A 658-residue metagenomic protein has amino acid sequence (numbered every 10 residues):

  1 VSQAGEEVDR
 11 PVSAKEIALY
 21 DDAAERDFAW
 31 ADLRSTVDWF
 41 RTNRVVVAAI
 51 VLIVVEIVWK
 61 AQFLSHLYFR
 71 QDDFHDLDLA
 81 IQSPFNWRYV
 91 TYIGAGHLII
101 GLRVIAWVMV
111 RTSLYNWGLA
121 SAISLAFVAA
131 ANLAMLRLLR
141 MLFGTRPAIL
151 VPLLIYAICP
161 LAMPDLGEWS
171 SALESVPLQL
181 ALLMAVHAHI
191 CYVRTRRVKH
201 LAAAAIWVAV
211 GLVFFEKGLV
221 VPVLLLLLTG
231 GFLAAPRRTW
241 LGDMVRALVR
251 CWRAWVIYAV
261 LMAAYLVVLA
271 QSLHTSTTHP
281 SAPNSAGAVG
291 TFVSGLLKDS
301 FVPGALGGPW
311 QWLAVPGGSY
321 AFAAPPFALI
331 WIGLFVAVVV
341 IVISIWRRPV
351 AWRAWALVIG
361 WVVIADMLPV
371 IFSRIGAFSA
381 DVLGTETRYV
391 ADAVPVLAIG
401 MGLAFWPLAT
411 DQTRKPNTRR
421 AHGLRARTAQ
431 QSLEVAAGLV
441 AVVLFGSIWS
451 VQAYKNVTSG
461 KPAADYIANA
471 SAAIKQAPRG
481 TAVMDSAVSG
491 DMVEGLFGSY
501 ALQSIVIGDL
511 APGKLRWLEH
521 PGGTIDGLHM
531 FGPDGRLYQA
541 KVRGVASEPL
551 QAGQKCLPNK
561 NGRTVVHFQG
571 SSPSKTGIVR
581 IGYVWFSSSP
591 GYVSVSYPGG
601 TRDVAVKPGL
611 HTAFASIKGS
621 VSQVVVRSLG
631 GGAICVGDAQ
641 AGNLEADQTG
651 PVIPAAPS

Functional and structural regions predicted by a protein language model:
Q3-H97, G101, A106, V110-G118 (+7 more regions): Intrinsically disordered, polar/acidic, low-complexity terminal segments
D72, I99, A148-I190, V213-F215 (+2 more regions): Membrane-interface micro-motifs in multi-pass membrane enzymes
R137, M184-C191, L225-G230, Y258 (+2 more regions): Transmembrane alpha-helices and membrane-interface helical segments of multi-pass integral membrane enzymes
L150-Y156, A203-V208, W355-V363, A436-A441: Central hydrophobic cores of alpha-helical transmembrane segments in multi-pass integral membrane proteins
C191-A209: Short hydrophobic alpha-helices at membrane interfaces in multi-pass membrane enzymes
A202, E216-A234: Transmembrane-embedded, aromatic-rich helix segments that form part of the hydrophobic channel/pocket engaging
A259-T277: Transmembrane-lumen/periplasm boundary regions of multi-pass, lipid-linked membrane glycan transferases
P349-F378, L439-V443: Transmembrane alpha-helix segments characteristic of polytopic inner-membrane glycan-assembly/cell-envelope
